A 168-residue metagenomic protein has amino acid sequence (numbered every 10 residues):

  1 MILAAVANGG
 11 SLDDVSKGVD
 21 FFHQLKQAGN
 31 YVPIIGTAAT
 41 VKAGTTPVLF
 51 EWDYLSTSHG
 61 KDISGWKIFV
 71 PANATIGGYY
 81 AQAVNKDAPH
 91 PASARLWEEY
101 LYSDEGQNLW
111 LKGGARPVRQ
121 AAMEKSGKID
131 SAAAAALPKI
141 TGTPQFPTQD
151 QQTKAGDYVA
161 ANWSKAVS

Functional and structural regions predicted by a protein language model:
M1-T45: Extracytoplasmic ligand-binding site segments that recognize negatively charged/polar headgroups
G10, D14, G29, P33 (+4 more regions): Extracytoplasmic/periplasmic, Sec-exported soluble proteins
D20-H23, A39, A43, R95-E99 (+3 more regions): Solvent-exposed, polar/charged alpha-helical surfaces in well-ordered, non-transmembrane soluble domains, broadly
Q27, G44-P47, S64-W66, A92-A94: Loop/turn elements at helix/coil->beta-strand transitions in domains of secreted/extracellular proteins
T37, Y54-S56, G106: Alpha-helix capping/helix-boundary segments
K42, V48-G65: A ligand-binding cleft/hinge motif common to bilobed small-molecule-binding domains
I76, Y80, N85-T143: Mature extracytoplasmic/periplasmic domains
G127-S168: Extracellular/periplasmic bilobal clamshell ligand-binding domains
